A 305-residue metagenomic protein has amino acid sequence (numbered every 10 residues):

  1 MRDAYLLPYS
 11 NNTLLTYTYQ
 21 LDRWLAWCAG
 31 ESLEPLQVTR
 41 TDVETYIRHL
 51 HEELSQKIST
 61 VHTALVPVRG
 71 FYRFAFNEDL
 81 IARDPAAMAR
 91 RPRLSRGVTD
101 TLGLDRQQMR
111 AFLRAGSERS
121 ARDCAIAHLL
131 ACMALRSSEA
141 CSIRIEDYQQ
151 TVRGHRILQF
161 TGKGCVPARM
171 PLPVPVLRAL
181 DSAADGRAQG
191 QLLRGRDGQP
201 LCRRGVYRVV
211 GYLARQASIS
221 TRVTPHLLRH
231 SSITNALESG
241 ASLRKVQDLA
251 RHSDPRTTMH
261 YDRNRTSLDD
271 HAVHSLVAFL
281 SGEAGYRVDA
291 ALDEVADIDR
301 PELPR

Functional and structural regions predicted by a protein language model:
R2-L15, L21-T99, A115: N-terminal core-binding DNA-recognition domain of tyrosine recombinases/integrases
I81-R83, S95-A111, G164-V174, R187-Q189: DNA breakage-rejoining catalytic core of tyrosine-based enzymes
G97, Q108-S137: Basic, Lys/Arg- and aromatic-enriched nucleic-acid-binding interface segment
M133, S138, S142-A179: Conserved tyrosine-mediated DNA breakage-rejoining catalytic core shared by Y-recombinases
T161-G164, A250-S275: Catalytic-site neighborhood detector that most strongly recognizes the C-terminal catalytic loop/helix of tyrosine
M170, R208-D248: Short, basic (Lys/Arg/His-rich) helix/loop patches that form interaction surfaces in the mid-to-C-terminal regions
P173-S220, I298-D299, L303-R305: Active-site/catalytic core of tyrosine-dependent DNA strand-transfer enzymes
L276-R305: C-terminal secondary-structure termini that scaffold catalytic or DNA-interacting sites
